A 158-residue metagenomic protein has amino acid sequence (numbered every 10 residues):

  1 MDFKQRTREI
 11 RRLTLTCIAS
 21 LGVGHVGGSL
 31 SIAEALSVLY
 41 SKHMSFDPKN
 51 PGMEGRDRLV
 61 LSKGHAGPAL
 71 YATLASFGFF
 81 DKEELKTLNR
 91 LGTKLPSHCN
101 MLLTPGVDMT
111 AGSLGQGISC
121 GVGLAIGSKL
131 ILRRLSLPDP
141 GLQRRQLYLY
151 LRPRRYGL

Functional and structural regions predicted by a protein language model:
M1-I10: N-terminal hydrophobic or amphipathic helices/low-complexity stretches enriched in small/hydrophobic/Pro/Gly
F3, T14-S20, S29-L158: Cofactor-binding active-site loop characterized by glycine-rich and histidine/acidic residues
H25: Globin-like tetrapyrrole-binding proteins
